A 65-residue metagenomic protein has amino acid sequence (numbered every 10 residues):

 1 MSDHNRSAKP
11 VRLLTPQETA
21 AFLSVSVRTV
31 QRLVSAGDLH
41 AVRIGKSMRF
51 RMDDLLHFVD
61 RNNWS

Functional and structural regions predicted by a protein language model:
D3-R28: Polyanion-binding surface elements
N5, D53-S65: A short, Lys/Arg-enriched interface patch at domain edges and termini
A21, I44, R61-S65: Unusually extended, aromatic-enriched hydrophobic runs near protein termini
L23-R49: Major-groove DNA-recognition helix of helix-turn-helix-type DNA-binding domains
